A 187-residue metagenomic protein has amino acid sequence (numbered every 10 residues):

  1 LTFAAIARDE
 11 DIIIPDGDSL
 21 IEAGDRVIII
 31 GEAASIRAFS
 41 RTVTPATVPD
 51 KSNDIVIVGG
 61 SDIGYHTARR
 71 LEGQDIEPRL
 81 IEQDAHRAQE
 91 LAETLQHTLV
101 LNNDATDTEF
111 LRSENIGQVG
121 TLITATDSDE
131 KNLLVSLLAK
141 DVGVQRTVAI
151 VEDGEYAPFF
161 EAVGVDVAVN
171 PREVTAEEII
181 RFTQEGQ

Functional and structural regions predicted by a protein language model:
L1-Q187: Cytosolic regulatory regions of ion transport systems
